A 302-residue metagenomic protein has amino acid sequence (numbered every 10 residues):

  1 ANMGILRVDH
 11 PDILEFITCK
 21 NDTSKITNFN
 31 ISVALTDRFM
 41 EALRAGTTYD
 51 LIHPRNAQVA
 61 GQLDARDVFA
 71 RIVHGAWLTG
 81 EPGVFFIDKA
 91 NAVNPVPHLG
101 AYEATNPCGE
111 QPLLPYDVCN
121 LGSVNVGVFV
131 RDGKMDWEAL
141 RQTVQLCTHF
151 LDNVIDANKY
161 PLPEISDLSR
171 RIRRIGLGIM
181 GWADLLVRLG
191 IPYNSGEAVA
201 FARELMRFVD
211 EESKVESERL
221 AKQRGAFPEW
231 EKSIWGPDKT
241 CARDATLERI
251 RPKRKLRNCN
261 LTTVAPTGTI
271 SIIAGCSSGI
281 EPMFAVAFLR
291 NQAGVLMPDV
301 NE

Functional and structural regions predicted by a protein language model:
A1-E302: Long, C-terminal-biased catalytic regions of enzyme "large/alpha" subunits
